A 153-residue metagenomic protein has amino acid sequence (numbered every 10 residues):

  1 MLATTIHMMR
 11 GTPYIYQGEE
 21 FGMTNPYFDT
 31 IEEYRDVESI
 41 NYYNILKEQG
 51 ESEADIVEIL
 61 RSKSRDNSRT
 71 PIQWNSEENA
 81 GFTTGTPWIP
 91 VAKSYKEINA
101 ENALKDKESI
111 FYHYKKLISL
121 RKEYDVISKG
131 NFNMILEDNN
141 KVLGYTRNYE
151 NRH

Functional and structural regions predicted by a protein language model:
M1-H153: Loop/helix patches that line or flank the sugar-binding groove of alpha-linked glycan CAZymes
